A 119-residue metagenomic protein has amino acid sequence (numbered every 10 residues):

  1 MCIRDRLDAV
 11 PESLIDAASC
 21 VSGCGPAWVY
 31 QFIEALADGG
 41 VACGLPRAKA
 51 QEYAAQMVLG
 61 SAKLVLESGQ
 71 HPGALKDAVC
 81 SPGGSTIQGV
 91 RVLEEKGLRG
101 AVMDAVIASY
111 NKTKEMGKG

Functional and structural regions predicted by a protein language model:
M1-I3: Short, small-residue-biased leader/transition segments that mark boundaries at the very start of proteins
D5-A27, P46-K49, H71-P72, K118: Conserved Rossmann-fold dehydrogenase catalytic segment
D5-D8, D16, D38, D77 (+1 more regions): Acidic-enriched, low-complexity/disordered segments with a strong bias for Aspartate over Glutamate
E12, E34, E94: Acidic-residue sensor for enzyme active/binding pockets
I15-A17, A27-G40, A54-A55: Active-site pocket-lining segment
S19, E34-V41, A62, K76 (+1 more regions): Amphipathic alpha-helical segments within well-ordered protein domains
A37-E52, G100-A101: Phosphate-handling active-site elements
Q51, A55-G119: NAD(P)-dependent Rossmann-like dehydrogenase/reductase catalytic/cofactor-binding core
